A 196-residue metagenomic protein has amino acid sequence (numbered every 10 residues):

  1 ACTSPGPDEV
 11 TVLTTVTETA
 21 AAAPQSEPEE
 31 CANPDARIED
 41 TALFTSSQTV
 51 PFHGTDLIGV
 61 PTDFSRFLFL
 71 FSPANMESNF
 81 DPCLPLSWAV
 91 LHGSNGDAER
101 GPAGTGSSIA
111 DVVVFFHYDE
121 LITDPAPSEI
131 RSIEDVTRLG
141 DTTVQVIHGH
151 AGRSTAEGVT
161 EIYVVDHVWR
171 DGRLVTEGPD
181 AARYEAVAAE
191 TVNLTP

Functional and structural regions predicted by a protein language model:
C2-P28: Short, low-complexity, disordered segments immediately C-terminal to signal peptides in bacterial exported proteins
E29-S128: Solvent-exposed, non-transmembrane segments of extracytoplasmic/periplasmic domains
P125, I133-E134: Exposed, interaction-prone regions of secreted/extracellular proteins
E129-I130, H148: Short, intrinsically disordered low-complexity segments
D135-P196: Extracellularly exposed regions in secreted/surface proteins, prominently low-complexity, repeat-rich
